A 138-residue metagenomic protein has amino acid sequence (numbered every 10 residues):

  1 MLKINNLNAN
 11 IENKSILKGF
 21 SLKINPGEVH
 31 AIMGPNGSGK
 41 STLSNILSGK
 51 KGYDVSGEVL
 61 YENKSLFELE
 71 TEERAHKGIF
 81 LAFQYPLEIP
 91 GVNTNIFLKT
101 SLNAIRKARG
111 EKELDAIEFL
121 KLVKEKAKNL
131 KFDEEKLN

Functional and structural regions predicted by a protein language model:
L2-I4, L17: Conserved structural motif at the start of ABC-family nucleotide-binding domains
K14-S15, E73: Short coil-to-beta microelement around the adenine-binding A-loop and adjacent beta1/P-loop entry of ABC ATPase
M33-P35: The feature captures the beta-strand-to-loop junction immediately N-terminal to the Walker
S48-G49: Helix-to-loop junction immediately C-terminal to a conserved catalytic motif
S56-K64: Conserved ABC transporter NBD signature motif
S65-F80: ABC ATPase NBD coupling module
L87-N138: ABC-family P-loop ATPase nucleotide-binding domains
